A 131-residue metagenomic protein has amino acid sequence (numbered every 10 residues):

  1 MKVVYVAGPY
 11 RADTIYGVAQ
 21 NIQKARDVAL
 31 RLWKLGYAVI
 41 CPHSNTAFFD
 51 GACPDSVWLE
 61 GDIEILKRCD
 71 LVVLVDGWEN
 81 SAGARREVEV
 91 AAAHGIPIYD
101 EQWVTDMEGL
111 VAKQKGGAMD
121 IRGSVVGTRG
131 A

Functional and structural regions predicted by a protein language model:
M1-G130: Catalytic phosphate/metal-binding cores of nucleic-acid and nucleotide-processing enzymes, i.e., regions that mediate
